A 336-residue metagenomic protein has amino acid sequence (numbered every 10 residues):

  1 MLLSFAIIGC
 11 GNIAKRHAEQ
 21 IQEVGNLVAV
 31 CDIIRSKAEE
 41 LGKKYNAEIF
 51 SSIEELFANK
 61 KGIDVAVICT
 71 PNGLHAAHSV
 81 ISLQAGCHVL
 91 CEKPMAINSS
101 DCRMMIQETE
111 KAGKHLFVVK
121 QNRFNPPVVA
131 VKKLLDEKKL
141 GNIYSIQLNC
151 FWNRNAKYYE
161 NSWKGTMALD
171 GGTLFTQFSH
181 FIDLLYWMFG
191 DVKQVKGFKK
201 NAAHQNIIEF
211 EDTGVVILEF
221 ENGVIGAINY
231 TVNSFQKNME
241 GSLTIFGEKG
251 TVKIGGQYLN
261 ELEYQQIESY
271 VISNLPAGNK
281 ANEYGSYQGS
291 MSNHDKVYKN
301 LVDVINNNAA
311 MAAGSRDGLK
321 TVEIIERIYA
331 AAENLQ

Functional and structural regions predicted by a protein language model:
M1-Y45: N-terminal Rossmann-like dinucleotide-binding module
H17, Y45-E108: Beta-loop-alpha module in the N-terminal Rossmann-like domain of NAD(P)-dependent dehydrogenases, especially those
S51, C91, L116-V118, I228 (+1 more regions): Hydrophobic residues in well-ordered beta-strands that form the structural core
E55, V65-I68, E221, N300-Q336: C-terminal helix-rich "cap/oligomerization" subdomain common to oxidoreductases
M104-Q121, G141-Q147: Rossmann-fold dehydrogenase core element
N122-I207, L335: Predominantly a Rossmann-like dinucleotide-binding segment in NAD(P)-dependent oxidoreductases
T176, I182-E261, D295-N308: Contiguous beta-strand/loop segments that form the cofactor/metal-binding neighborhood of enzyme cores
G285-K299: Active-site loop of classical SDR/Rossmann-like NAD(P)-dependent oxidoreductases, centered on the catalytic Tyr-X3-Lys
